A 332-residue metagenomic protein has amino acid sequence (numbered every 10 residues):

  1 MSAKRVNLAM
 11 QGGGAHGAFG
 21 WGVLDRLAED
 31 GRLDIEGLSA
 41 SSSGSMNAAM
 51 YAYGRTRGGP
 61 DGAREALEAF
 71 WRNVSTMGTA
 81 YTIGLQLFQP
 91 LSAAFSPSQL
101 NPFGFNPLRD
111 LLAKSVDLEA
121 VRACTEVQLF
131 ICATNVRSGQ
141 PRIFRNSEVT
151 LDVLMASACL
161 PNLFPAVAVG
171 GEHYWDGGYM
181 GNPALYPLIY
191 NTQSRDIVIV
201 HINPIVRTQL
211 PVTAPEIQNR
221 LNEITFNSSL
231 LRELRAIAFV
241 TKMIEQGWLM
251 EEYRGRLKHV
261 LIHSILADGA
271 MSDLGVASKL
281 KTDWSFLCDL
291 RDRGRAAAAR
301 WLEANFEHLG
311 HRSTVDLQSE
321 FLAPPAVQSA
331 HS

Functional and structural regions predicted by a protein language model:
S2-A9, G14-L112, N146-A156, V198 (+4 more regions): Patatin-like phospholipase
L24, Y190, A214-I217: Short, solvent-exposed amphipathic alpha-helical segments in soluble enzyme and RNA/protein-processing domains
T79-Q209, Y253-G275, K279-D289, R293-A297 (+2 more regions): Active-site-adjacent alpha/beta core region of enzyme catalytic domains
V212-K242: Acidic, Ser/Thr-rich peripheral helices and adjacent loops at domain boundaries
I244-E252: A short, acidic, amphipathic alpha-helical segment used as a generic capping/interface helix at domain edges
F306: Active-site-adjacent structural patch at catalytic or cofactor/ligand-binding sites
H311-E320: A glycine-rich phosphate-binding loop feature that marks nucleotide/adenosyl-phosphate handling sites
S319-S332: Acidic, Ser/Thr-rich low-complexity intrinsically disordered segments
